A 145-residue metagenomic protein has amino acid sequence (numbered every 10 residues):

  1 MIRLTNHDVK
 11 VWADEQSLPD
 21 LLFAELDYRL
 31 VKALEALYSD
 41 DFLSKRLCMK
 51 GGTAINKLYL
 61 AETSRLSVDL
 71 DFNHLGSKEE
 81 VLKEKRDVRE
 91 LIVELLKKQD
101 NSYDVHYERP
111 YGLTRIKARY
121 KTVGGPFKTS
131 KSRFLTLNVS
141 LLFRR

Functional and structural regions predicted by a protein language model:
M1-R145: Compositionally biased terminal segments of proteins
